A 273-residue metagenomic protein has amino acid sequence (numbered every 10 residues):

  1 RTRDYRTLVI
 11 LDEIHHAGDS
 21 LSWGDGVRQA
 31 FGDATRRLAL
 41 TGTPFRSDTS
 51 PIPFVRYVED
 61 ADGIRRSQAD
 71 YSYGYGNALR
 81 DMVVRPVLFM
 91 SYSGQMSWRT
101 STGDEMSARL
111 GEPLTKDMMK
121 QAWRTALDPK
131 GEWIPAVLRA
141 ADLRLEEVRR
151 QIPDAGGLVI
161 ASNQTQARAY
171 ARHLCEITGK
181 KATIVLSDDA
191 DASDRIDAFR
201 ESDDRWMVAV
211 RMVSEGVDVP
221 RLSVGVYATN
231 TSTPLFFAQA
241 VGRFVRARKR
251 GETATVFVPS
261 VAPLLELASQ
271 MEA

Functional and structural regions predicted by a protein language model:
T2-A39, T43-R46: SF2 helicase catalytic motif II
Y5-R6, D33-R36, V83-V87, T178-K181 (+2 more regions): Short glycine-/polar-rich loops that comprise or flank the Walker A/P-loop and associated switch/sensor motifs
V9, S22, G26, A30-D33 (+6 more regions): Alpha-helical scaffold elements adjacent to nucleotide-binding pockets in ATP/GTP-utilizing enzyme cores
E13, L40-P44, N163, V210-M212 (+1 more regions): A short beta-strand-to-loop transition that corresponds to the Sensor-1 phosphate-sensing loop of AAA+ P-loop ATPases
T49-D154: Interdomain helical connector at the RecA1-RecA2 junction of SF1/SF2 helicase-like NTPases
S162-L186: Conserved helicase motor "Helicase C" RecA-like lobe of SF1/SF2 P-loop NTPases
K181-A273: Conserved RecA-like P-loop NTPase helicase motor core
